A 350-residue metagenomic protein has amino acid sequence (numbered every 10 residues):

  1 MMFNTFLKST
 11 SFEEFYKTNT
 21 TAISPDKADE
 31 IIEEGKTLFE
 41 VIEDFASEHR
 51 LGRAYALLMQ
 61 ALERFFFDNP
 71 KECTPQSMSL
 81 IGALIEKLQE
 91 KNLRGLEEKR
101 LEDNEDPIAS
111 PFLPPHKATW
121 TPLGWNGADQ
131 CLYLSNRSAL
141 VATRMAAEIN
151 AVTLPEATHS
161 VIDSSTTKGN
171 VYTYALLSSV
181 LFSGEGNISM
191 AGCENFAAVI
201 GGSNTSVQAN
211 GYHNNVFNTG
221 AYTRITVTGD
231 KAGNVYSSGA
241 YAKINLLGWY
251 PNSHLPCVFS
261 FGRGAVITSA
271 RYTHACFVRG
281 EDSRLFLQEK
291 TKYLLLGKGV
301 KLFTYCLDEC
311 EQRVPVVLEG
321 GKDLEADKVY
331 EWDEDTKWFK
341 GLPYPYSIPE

Functional and structural regions predicted by a protein language model:
M2-E350: Short, glycine-biased loop/turn motifs at secondary-structure junctions and in low-complexity Ser/Thr/Pro-rich termini
